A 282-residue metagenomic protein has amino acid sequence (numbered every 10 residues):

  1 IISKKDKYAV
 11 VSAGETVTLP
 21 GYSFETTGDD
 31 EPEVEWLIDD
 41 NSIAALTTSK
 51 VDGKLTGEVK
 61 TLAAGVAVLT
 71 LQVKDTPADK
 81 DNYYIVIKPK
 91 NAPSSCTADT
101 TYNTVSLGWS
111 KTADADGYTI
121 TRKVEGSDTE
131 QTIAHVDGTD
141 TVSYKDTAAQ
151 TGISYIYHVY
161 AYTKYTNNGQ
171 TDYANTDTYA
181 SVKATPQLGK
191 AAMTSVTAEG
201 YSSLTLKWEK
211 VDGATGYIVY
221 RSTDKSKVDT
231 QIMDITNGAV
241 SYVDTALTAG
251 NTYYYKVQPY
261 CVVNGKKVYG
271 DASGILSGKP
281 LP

Functional and structural regions predicted by a protein language model:
I1-P89: Extracytoplasmic soluble-region selector
T16, A64-V68, A115, G152-S154 (+2 more regions): Extracellular Ig-like/FN3 beta-sandwich strand-entry sites
F24-E33, D114-G117, S127-D128, G213-T215 (+1 more regions): Extracellular acidic loop/turn motifs
E35-L37, G117-T121, Y160, G216-Y220: Beta-strand signatures of extracellular beta-sandwich domains
P89-A113, T151, N168-G213, A249 (+1 more regions): Pro/Thr/Ser/Gly-rich low-complexity, intrinsically disordered linker/stalk tracts
P93, W109, I120, D146 (+7 more regions): An aromatic-rich alpha-helical recognition segment common to small helix-rich domains
T119-T151, I218-T248, N264, D271: Recognizes extended acidic, P/S/T-rich segments that occur within or adjacent to Ig-like beta-sandwich modules
D146-N167, D244-G265: Beta-strand-rich modules
